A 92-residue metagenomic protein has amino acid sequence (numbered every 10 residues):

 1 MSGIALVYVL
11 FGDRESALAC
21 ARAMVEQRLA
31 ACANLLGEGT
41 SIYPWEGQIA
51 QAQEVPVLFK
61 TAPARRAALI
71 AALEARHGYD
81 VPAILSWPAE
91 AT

Functional and structural regions predicted by a protein language model:
M1-T92: Positively charged, small/polar-rich N-terminal and surface patches that mediate targeting and assembly and bind
